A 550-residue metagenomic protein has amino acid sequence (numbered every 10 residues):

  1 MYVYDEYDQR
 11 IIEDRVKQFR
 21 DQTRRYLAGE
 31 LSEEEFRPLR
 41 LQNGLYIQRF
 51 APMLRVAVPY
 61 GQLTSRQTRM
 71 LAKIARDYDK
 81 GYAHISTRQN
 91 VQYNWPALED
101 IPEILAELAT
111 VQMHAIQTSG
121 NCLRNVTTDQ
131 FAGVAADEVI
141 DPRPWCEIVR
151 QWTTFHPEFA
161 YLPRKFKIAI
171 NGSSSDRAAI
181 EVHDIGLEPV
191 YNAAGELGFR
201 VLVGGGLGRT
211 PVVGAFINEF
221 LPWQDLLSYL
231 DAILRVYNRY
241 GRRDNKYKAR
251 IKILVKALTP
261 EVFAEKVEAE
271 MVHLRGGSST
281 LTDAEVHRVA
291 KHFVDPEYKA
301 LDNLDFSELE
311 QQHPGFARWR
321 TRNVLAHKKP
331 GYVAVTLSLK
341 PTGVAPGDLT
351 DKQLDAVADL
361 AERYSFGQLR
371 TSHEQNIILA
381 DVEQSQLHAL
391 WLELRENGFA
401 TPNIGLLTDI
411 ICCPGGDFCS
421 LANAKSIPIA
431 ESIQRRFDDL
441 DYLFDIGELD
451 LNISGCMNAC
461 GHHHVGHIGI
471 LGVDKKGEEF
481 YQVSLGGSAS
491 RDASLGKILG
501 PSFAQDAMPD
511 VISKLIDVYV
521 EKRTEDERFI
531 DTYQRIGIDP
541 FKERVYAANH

Functional and structural regions predicted by a protein language model:
M1-H550: Peripheral terminal and linker regions in Fe-S/redox and tRNA-modifying enzymes
